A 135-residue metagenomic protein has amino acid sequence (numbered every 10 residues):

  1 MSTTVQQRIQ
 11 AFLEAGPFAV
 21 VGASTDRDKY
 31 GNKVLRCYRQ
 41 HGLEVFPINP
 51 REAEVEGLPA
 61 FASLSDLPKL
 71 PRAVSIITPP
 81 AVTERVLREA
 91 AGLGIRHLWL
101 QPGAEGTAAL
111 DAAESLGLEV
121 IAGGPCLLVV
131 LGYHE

Functional and structural regions predicted by a protein language model:
M1-A15: Short N-terminal or domain-adjacent regulatory/targeting segments
P17-V21: Conserved beta-strand elements of the Class I
S24-K29, L35-V55: NAD(P)-binding Rossmann-fold cofactor-contacting core
H41-L43, L93-H97, L116-L118: A short helix->loop->beta-strand "cap" motif at the edges of active sites that frequently abuts
V55-L58, R72, A108-D111, V129-E135: Short, charged, surface-exposed secondary-structure boundary motifs
L64, P68-A104: Mid-chain, well-packed structural core segment of small domains
P102-V130: Rossmann-fold NAD(P)-binding glycine/threonine-rich loop
